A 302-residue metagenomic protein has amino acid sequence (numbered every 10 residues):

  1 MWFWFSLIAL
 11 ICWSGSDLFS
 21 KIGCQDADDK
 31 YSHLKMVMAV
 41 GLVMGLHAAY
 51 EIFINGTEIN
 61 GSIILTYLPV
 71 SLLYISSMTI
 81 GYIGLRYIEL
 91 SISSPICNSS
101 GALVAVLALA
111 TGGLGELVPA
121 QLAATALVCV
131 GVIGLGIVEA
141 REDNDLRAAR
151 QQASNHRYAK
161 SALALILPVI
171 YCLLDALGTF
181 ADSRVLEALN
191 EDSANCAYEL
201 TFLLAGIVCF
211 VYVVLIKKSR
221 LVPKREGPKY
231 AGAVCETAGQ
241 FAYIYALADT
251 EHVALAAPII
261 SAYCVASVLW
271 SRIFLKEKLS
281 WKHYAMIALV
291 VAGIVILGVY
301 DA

Functional and structural regions predicted by a protein language model:
M1-W13, N60-Y74, V118-V130, D192-A205 (+1 more regions): Structural signature of hydrophobic alpha-helical transmembrane segments
W2-A9, A39, A49-I80, A162-L173 (+1 more regions): Loop-to-transmembrane-helix transition segments
S14, L18, A49, S71 (+10 more regions): Hydrophobic/small/kink-forming positions within alpha-helical transmembrane segments of polytopic membrane proteins
G15-L42, T57, L174-L204: Juxtamembrane helix-loop-helix junctions in multi-pass membrane proteins
A27-S32, I80-I96, L114-G115, E187-N195 (+1 more regions): Structural motif at transmembrane-helix junctions in multi-pass transporters
L42-H47, I96-T111, L204-V208, G239-A242 (+2 more regions): Alpha-helical transmembrane segments of compact multi-pass small-molecule transporters, enriched in specific families
V43-S62, A110-E116, I133-S154, R184 (+4 more regions): Membrane-interface helix-cap regions at the ends of transmembrane helices in multi-pass membrane proteins
C97, G112-A148, I273-I296: Loop-to-transmembrane alpha-helix entry segments
